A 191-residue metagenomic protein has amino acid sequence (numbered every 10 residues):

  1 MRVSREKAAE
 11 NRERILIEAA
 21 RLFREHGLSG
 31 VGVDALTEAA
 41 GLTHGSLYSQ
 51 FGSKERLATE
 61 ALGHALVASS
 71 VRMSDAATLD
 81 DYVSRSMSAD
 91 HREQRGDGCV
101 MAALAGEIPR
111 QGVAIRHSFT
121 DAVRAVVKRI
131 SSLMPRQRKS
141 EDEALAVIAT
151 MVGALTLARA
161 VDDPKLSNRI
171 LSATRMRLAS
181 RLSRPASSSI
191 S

Functional and structural regions predicted by a protein language model:
M1-E10, R184-S191: N-terminal intrinsically disordered/low-complexity leader segments
A8, L62, R116-R124: Amphipathic, non-transmembrane alpha-helical scaffold segments
E10, R14, E18-R56, E60: Helix-turn-helix
I17, D80-R92, G106, L145 (+2 more regions): Amphipathic alpha-helical segments that line or abut small-molecule/effector binding pockets and mediate allosteric
E60, V67-G98: Hydrophobic alpha-helical connector segments
A65, T78-D90, Q111, I115 (+2 more regions): Alpha-helical bundle regulatory/interaction domains
D81, R92-T120: Amphipathic alpha-helical segments used for helix-helix packing
G112-D121, L133-S191: Hydrophobic/aromatic-rich alpha-helical bundle segments in the mid-to-C-terminal region
